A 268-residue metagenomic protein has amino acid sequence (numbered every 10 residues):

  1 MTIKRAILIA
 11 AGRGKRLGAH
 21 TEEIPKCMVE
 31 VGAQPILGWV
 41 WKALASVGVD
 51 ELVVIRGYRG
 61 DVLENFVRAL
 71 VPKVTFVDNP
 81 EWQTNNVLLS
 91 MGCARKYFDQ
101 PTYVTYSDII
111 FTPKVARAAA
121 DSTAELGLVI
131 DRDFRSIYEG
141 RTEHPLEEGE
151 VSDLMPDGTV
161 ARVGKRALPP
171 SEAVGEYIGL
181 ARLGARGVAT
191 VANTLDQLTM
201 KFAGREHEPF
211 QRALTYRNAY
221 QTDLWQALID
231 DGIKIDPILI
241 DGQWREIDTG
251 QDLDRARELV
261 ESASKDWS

Functional and structural regions predicted by a protein language model:
M1-E22: N-terminal nucleotide-binding beta1-loop-alpha1 segment
M1-L8, Q34-P101, T215: Conserved N-terminal catalytic core of the sugar/cofactor nucleotidyltransferase
T2-A6, P170-S268: Conserved alpha/beta core of the MobA/IspD/sugar-nucleotide pyrophosphorylase nucleotidyltransferase superfamily
R16, W39, V62-N65, K114 (+3 more regions): Phosphate- and divalent-cation-binding pockets in alpha/beta enzyme and binding domains that engage nucleotide-derived
E23-G38: Short catalytic helix/loop segments, enriched in acidic residues and glycine and frequently bearing histidine
C27, K73-T75, T159, K234-D236: Conserved beta-strand segments of alpha/beta enzyme cores
E64, R68-G149: Conserved beta-loop-beta/alpha segment of the NTase-like Rossmann-fold superfamily that binds/positions NTPs
T112-M200: Conserved core of the sugar-phosphate nucleotidyltransferase
